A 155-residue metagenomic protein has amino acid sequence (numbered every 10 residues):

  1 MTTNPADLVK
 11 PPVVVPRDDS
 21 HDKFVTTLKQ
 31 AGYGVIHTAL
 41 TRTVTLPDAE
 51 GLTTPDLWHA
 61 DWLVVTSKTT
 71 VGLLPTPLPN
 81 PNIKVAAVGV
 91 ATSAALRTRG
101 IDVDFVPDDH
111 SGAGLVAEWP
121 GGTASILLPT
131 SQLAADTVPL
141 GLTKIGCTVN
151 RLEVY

Functional and structural regions predicted by a protein language model:
M1-Y155: Signature of uroporphyrinogen-III synthase
